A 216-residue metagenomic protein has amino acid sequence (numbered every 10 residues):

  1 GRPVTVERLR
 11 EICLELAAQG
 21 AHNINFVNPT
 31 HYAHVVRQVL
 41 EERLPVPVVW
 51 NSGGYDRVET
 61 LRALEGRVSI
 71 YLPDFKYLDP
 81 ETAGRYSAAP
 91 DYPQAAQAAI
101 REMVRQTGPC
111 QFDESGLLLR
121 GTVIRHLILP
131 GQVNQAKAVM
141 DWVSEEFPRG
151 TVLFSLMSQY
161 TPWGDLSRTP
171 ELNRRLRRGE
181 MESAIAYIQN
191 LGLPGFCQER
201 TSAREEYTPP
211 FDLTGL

Functional and structural regions predicted by a protein language model:
G1-R8, I24-Q38, E42-R43, T82-Q106 (+2 more regions): Conserved non-cysteine loop/helix-boundary elements of the Radical SAM core domain that shape
G1-Y71, D79-E81: Conserved Radical SAM active-site core
N25-P29, V49-G53, D74, V123-L127 (+2 more regions): A cross-family glycoside hydrolase active-site/sugar-binding cleft signature
A33, G54-R57, F75-P93, T122-I124 (+2 more regions): Conserved radical SAM core fold
Q38-R43, A63, R67, E102 (+4 more regions): Alpha-helical structural signal in soluble globular domains
L40-E41, E65, S87-A89, P209-T214: Short low-complexity, flexible loop/linker segments enriched in glycine and/or proline with clustered acidic
V58-S115: Aromatic-anchored, glycine/proline-accented short structural segments that stabilize local strand-turns or short
P109-L216: Auxiliary Fe-S-binding modules of radical SAM enzymes
